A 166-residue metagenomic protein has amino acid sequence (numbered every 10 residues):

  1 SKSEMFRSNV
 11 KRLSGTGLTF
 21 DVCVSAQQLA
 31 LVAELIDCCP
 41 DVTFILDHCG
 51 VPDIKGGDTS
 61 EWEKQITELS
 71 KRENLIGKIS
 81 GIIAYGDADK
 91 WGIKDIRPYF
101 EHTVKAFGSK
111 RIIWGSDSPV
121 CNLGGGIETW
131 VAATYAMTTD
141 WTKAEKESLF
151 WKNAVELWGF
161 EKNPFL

Functional and structural regions predicted by a protein language model:
S1-I113, P164-L166: Catalytic pocket-lining loop regions of alpha/beta-barrel enzymes, especially the amidohydrolase/enolase/GH5 lineages
A84, V120-N122: Short, active-site-adjacent cap segments at secondary-structure transitions
H102, A106-I113, N122-L166: Mid-to-C-terminal alpha-helical segments outside catalytic/metal-binding sites
D117: Active-site glycine-centered loops adjacent to acidic/histidine catalytic or metal-binding residues that shape
